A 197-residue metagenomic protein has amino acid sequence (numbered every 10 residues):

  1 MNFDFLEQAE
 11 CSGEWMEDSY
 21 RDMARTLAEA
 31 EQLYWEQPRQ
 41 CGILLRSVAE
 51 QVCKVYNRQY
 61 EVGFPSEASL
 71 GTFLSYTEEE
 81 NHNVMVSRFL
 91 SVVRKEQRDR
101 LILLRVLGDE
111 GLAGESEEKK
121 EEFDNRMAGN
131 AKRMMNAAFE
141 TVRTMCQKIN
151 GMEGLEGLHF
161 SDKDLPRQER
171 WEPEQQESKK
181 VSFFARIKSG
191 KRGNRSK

Functional and structural regions predicted by a protein language model:
M1-R39, H159-P166: Charged alpha-helical initiation segments
F3, E67-L155: Long, charged low-complexity segments
D22-R25, E36-S47, D99, L103-V106: Short, well-structured alpha-helical interface segments that form or flank functional binding sites
L27-A30, S47-C53, K197: Conserved N-terminal substructure of TIR/SEFIR domains
A30-Y34, Q59, G111-K119: Secondary-structure edge/capping motif, primarily at the C-terminal ends of alpha-helices and the immediately following
P38-G63: Hydrophobic alpha-helical packing segments in soluble, helical-rich domains
F73-S75, G154-E174: Amphipathic alpha-helical surface "interface" segments used for docking/oligomerization or membrane association within
D164-K197: Acidic, Ser/Thr-rich low-complexity intrinsically disordered segments
